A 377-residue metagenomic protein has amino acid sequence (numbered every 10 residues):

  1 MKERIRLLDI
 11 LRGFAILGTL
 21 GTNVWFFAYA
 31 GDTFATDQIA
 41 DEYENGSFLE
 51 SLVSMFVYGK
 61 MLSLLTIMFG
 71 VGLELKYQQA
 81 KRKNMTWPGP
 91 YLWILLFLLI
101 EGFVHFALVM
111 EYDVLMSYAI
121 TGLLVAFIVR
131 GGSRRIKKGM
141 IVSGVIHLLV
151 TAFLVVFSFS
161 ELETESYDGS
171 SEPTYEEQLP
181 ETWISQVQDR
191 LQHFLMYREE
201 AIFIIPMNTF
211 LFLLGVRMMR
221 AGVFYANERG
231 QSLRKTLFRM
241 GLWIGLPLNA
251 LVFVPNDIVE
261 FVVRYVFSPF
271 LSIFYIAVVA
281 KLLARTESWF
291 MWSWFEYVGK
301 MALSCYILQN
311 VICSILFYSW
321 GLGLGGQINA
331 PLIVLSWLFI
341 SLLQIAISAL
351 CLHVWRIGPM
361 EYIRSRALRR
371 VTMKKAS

Functional and structural regions predicted by a protein language model:
M1-M68: N-terminal signal-anchor module of multipass membrane proteins
R4-L11, L237-G241, T286-I312, A330-P331 (+1 more regions): Functional transmembrane helices that form membrane-embedded active or gating regions
S63-Q78, M116-V129, F203-A226, S268-E287: Specific transmembrane alpha-helix
T86-P88, L124-I141, R217-M240: Solvent-exposed interhelical
V142-M218: Long hydrophobic alpha-helical segments that form multi-pass transmembrane helix bundles in integral membrane proteins
V156, A250-I258, S319-G323: Juxtamembrane "helix-exit" motif on the non-cytosolic side of transmembrane helices
T236-L283: Alpha-helical transmembrane segments and terminal signal-anchor/GPI-anchor hydrophobic tails, characterized by long
S288, I328-S377: C-terminal "closing" transmembrane helix and its immediate cytosolic amphipathic cap in multi-pass membrane proteins
